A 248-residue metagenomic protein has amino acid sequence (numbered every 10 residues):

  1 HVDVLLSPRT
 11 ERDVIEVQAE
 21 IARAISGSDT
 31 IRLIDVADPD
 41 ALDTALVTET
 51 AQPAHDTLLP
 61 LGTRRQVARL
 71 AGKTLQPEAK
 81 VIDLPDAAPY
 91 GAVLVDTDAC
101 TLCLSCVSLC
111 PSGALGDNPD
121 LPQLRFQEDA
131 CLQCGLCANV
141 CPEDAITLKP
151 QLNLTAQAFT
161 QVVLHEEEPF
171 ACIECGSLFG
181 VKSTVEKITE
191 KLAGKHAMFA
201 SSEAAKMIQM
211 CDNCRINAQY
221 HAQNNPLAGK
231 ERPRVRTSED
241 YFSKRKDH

Functional and structural regions predicted by a protein language model:
H1, S201-H248: Charged, low-complexity interaction segments
H1-D3, A92, Q123, P226: Beta-sheet entry/capping signal
L6-V17, R23-D120, A130, V140 (+2 more regions): Ferredoxin-type iron-sulfur electron-transfer modules and their immediate structural context
R125-Q127: Accessory beta->alpha helical hairpin/"wing" motif in late/C-terminal subdomains of nucleic-acid enzymes
P142-E143, E239: Short, charged/polar low-complexity linear motifs in solvent-exposed/disordered segments
